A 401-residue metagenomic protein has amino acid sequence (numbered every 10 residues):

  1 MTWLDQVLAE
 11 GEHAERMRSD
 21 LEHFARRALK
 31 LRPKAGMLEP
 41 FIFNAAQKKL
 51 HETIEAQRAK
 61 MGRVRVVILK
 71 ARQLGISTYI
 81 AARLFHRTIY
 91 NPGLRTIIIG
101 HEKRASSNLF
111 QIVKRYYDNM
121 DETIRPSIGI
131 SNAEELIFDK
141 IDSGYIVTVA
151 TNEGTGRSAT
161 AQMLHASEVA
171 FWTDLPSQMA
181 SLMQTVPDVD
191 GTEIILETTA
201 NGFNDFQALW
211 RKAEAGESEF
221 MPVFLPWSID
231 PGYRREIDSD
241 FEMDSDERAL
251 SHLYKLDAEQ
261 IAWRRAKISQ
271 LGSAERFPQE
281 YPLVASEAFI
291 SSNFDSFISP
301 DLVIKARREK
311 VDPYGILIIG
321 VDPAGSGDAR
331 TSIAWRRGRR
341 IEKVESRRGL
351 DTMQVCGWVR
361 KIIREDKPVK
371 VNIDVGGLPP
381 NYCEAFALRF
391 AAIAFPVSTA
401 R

Functional and structural regions predicted by a protein language model:
M1-R65, T123, R340, L350-M353: N-terminal accessory segments
K60-L84: Walker A/P-loop
L94-R115: Conserved Walker A/P-loop ATP-binding site and its immediately adjacent core in helicase/helicase-like ATPase domains
N108-Q162: Inter-Walker segment of RecA-like/P-loop motor cores
Q162-D174: SF2 helicase catalytic motif II
F171-L256, P380-A391: ASCE P-loop NTPase helicase motor core
N201-G216, I237, R337-R401: Mg2+-dependent endonuclease catalytic cores in nucleic-acid-processing enzymes, primarily RNase H-like
P231-V321: ATPase catalytic-site recognition across NTP-hydrolyzing enzymes
